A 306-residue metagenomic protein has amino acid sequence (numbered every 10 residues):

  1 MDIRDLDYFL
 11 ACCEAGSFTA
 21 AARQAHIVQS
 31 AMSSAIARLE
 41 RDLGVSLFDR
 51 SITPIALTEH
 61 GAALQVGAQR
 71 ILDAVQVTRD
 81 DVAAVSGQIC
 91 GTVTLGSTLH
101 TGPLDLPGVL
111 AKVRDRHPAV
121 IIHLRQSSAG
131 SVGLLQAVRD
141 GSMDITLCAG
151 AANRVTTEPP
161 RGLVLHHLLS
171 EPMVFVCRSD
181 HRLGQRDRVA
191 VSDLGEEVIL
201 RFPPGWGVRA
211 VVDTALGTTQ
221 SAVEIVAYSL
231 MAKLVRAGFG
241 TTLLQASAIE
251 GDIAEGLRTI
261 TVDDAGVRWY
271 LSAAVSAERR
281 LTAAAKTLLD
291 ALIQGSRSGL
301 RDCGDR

Functional and structural regions predicted by a protein language model:
M1-V28, A35, L64: N-terminal short secondary-structure element
E40-E59: A short LG(V/I)-centered, amphipathic sequence patch enriched for acidic residue(s) preceding the LG motif
D42-L43, L64-S86, V109: Alpha-helical linker/hinge and terminal dimerization helices associated with HTH transcriptional regulators
C90-V155, I225: Central regulatory/effector-binding core of bacterial HTH transcription factors
A129-L134, R139-M143, A149, R201-I260: Hydrophobic hinge/microswitch elements
A149-A151, C177, L183-D187, G195-T218 (+2 more regions): Secondary-structure junction motif
T157-H166, E171, S229-E278: Beta-alpha-beta core module
T259-R306: A late-sequence structural motif
